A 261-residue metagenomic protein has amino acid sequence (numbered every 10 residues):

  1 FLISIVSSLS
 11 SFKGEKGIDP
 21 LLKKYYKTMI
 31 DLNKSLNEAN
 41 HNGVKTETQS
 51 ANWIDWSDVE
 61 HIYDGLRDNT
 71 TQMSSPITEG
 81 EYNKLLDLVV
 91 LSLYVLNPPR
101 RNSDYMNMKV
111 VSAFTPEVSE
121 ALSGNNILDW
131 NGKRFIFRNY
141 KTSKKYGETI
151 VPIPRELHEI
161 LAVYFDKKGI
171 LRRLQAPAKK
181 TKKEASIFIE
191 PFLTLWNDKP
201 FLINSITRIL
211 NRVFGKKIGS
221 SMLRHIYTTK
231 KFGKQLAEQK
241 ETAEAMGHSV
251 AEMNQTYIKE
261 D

Functional and structural regions predicted by a protein language model:
F1-I30, I153, S221-H225: Non-catalytic DNA-binding core/recognition domains of DNA-processing enzymes
S10-K13, N83-D87, L93-E117, K234-A237 (+1 more regions): A short, glycine-centered helix-capping/turn motif at helix boundaries that positions DNA-contacting or catalytic
I18-S75: Flexible interdomain linker/hinge and immediately adjacent N-terminus of the catalytic tyrosine-recombinase domain
W56-S103: Basic, Lys/Arg- and aromatic-enriched nucleic-acid-binding interface segment
N107-E159: Conserved tyrosine-mediated DNA breakage-rejoining catalytic core shared by Y-recombinases
I150-L223, Y227: Active-site/catalytic core of tyrosine-dependent DNA strand-transfer enzymes
K230: Short beta-strand/loop motif that positions the catalytic acidic residue of the alpha/beta-hydrolase fold
G233-Q235, Q239, E244-D261: Catalytic-site neighborhood detector that most strongly recognizes the C-terminal catalytic loop/helix of tyrosine
